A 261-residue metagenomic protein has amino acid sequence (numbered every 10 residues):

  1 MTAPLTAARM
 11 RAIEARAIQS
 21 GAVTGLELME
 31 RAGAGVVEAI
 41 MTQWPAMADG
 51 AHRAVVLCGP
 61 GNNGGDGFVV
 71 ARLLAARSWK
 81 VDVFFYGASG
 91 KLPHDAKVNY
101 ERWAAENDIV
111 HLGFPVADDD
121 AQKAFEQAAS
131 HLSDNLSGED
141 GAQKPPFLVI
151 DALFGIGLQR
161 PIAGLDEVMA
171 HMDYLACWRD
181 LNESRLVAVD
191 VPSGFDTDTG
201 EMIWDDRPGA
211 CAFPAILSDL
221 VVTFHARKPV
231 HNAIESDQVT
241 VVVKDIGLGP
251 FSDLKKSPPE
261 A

Functional and structural regions predicted by a protein language model:
M1-P93, K97, S218-V221, H225-A261: Small-residue (G/A/S/T)-rich helix-start motifs and N-terminal tracts that mark the onset
T2-L5, A17, P145-A261: YjeF_N-associated NAD(P)HX repair module
E38-G155, Q159-V189: Nucleotide and nucleotide-moiety/phosphate-recognizing core
